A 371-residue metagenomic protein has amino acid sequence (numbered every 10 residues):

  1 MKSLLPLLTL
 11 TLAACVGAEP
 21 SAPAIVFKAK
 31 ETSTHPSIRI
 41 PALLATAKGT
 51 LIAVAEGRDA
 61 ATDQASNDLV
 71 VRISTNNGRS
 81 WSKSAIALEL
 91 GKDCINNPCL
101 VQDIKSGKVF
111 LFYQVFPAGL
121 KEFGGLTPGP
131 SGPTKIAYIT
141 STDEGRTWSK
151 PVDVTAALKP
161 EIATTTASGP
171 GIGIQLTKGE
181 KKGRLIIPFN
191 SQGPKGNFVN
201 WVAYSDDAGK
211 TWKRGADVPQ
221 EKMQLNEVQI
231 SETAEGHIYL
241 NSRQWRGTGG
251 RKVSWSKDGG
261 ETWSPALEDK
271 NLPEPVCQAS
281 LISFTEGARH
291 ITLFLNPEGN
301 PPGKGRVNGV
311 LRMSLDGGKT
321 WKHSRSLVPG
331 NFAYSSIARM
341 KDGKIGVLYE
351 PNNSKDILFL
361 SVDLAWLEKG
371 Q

Functional and structural regions predicted by a protein language model:
M1-L4: Positively charged n-region of N-terminal signal peptides that target proteins for export
L7-T9, Q278: A detector of low-complexity, intrinsically disordered, Ser/Thr/Gly/Pro/Ala-rich segments
T9-G17: Hydrophobic h-region of N-terminal signal peptides that target proteins for export in Gram-negative bacteria
A18-Q371: Asp-box/BNR beta-propeller blade signature and adjacent active/binding-site loops in extracellular glycan-interacting
